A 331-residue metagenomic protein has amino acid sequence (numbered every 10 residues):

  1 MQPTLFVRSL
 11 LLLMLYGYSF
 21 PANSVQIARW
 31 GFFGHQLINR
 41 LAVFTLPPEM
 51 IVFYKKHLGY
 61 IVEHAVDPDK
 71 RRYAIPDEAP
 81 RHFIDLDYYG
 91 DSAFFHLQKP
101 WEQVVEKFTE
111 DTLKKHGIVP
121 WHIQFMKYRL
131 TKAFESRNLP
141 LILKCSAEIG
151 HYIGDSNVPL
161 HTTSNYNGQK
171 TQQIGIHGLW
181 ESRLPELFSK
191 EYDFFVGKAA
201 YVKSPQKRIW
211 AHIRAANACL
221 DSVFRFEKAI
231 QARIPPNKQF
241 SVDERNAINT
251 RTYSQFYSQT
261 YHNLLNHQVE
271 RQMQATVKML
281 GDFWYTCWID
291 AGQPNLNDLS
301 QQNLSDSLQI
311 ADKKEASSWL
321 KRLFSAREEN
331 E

Functional and structural regions predicted by a protein language model:
Q2, F20-E148, S164-Q274, K278-E331: N-terminal, motif-rich segments that launch catalysis or mediate targeting to/interaction with membranes, typified by
T4-L12: Sec-dependent signal peptide recognition, specifically the positively charged N-region followed immediately by
L12-P21: Hydrophobic h-region of N-terminal signal peptides that target proteins for export in Gram-negative bacteria
I153-G168: Catalytic Zn2+-binding segment of zinc metalloproteases
